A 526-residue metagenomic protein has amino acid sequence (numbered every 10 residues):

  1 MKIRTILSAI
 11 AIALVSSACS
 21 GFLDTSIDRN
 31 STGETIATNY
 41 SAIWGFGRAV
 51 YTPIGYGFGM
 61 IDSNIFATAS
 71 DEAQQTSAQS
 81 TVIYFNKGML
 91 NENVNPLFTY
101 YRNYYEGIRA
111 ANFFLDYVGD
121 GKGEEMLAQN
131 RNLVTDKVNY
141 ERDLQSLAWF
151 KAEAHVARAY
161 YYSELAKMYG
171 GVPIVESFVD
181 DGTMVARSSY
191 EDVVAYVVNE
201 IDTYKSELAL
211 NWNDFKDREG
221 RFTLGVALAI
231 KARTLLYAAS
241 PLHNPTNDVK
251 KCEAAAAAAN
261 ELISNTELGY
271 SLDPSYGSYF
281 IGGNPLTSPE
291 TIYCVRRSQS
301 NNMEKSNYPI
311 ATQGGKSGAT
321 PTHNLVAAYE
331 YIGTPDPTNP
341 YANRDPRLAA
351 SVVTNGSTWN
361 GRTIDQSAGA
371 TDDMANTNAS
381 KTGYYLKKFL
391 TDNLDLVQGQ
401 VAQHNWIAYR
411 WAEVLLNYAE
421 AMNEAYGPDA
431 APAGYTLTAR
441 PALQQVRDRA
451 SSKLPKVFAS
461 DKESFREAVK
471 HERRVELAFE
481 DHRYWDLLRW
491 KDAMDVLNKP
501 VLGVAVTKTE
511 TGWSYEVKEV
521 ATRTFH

Functional and structural regions predicted by a protein language model:
M1-D28: Bacterial Sec-dependent N-terminal signal peptides
S20-I83, I201-L208, R221-T377, L497-G512 (+2 more regions): An aromatic- and glycine-enriched ligand-binding surface/loop that stacks and positions planar moieties
W44, T52-G55, Q79-Y169, T183-D192 (+6 more regions): Conserved, well-structured interaction surfaces
F98, P346-V446: C-terminal substrate/ligand-recognition segments
E164-M168, P173, Y237-T246, E424-P428: Short coil/turn linking the two alpha-helices of tandem helical-hairpin repeats
